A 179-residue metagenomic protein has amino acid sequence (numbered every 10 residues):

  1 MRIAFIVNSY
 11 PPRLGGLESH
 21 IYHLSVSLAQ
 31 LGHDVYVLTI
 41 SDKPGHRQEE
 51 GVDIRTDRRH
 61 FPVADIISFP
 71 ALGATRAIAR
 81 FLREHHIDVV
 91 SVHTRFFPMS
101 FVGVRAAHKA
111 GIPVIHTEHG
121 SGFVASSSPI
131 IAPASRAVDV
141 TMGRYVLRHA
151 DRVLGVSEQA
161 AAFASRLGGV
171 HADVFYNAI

Functional and structural regions predicted by a protein language model:
M1-K43, E50-R55, I112: N-terminal subdomain of nucleotide-sugar transferases
S41, Q159, A178: Carbohydrate-associated surface elements
V52-R80, P129-S135: A short, charged, and often flexible helix/loop element on the N-terminal side of the glycosyltransferase catalytic
F81-D88: Glycine-rich phosphate-binding loop signature in dinucleotide/nucleotide-binding domains
V89-F123: An aromatic- and histidine-rich active-site surface loop
P113-I115, F123-Y145, H149: Nucleotide-sugar donor phosphate/pyrophosphate-binding loop at the beta->alpha transition of glycosyltransferases
I115, L147-S157, F175: A short beta-strand/loop micro-motif in the catalytic core of glycosyltransferases that engages the nucleotide-sugar
